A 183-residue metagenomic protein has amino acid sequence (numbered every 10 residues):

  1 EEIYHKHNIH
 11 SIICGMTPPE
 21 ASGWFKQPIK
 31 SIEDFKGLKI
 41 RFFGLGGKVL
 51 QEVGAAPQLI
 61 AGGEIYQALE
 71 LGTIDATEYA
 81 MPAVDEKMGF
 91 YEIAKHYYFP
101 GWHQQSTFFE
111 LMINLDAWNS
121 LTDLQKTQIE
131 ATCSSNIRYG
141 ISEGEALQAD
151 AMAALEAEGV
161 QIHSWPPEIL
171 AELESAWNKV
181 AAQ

Functional and structural regions predicted by a protein language model:
E1-Q183: N-terminal secretory/targeting leader peptides
